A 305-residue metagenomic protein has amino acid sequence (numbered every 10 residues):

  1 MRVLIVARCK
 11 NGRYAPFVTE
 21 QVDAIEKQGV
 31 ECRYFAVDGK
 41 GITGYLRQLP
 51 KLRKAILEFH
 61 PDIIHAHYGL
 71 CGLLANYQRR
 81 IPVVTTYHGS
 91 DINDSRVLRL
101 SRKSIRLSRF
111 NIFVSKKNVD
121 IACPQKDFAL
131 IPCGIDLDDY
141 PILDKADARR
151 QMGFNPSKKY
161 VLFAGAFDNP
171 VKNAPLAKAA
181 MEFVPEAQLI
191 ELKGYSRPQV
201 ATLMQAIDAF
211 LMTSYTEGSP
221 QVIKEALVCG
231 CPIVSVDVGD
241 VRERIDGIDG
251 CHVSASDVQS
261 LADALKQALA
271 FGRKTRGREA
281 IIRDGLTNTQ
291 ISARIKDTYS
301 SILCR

Functional and structural regions predicted by a protein language model:
A66-C71: Short His-centered aromatic/hydrophobic patch
S95, I135-Q151, K172: Acidic anion/phosphate-binding donor-loop and adjacent secondary structure in glycosyltransferase catalytic cores
I105, T202-I207: Short alpha-helical donor nucleotide-sugar binding micro-motif in glycosyltransferases
F154-K172, K178-V184: Conserved donor-binding/catalytic core segment of Leloir-type glycosyltransferases
Y215: Aromatic "clamp/platform" in nucleotide-sugar-dependent glycosyltransferases that forms part of the donor/acceptor
P232-S235: Short hydrophobic beta-strand element within catalytic cores of glycosyltransferases and related nucleotide-activated
G247-V258, K266-G272: Conserved acidic donor-binding segment of nucleotide-sugar-dependent glycosyltransferases
S256, A270-C304: A charged, aromatic-enriched C-terminal amphipathic alpha-helix characteristic of glycosyltransferases across folds
